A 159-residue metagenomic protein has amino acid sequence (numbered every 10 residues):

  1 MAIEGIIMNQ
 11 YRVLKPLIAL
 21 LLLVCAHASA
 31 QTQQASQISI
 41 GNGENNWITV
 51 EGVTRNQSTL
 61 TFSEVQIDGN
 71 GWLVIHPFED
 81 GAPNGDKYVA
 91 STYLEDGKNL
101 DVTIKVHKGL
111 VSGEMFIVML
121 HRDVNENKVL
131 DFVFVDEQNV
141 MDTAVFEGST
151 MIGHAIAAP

Functional and structural regions predicted by a protein language model:
I6-L17: Bacterial N-terminal signal peptides that target proteins for export
L17-C25: Bacterial N-terminal signal peptides
G41-D86: Short, surface-exposed binding/anchoring microloops in extracellular/periplasmic proteins
T61-F62, K98-G109: Exposed aromatic-hydrophobic patches
P83, V124-V133, N139: Acidic, glycine-anchored loop motifs typical of Ca2+
G85-K98: Solvent-exposed serine/threonine-rich low-complexity stretches and specific carbohydrate-binding patches
E114-V124: Short, aromatic- and glycine-rich surface loops/edge beta-strands on solvent-exposed regions
F132-P159: C-terminal partner/receptor-binding element of secreted or periplasmic proteins
